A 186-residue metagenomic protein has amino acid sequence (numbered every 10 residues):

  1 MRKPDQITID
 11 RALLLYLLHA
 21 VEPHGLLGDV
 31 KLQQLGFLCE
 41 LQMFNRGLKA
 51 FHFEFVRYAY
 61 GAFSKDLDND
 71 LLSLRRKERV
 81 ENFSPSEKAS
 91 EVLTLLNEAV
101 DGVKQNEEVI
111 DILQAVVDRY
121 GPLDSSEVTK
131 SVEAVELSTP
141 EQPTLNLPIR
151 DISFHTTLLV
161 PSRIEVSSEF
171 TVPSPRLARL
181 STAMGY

Functional and structural regions predicted by a protein language model:
M1-Y186: Domain-edge interaction signal
